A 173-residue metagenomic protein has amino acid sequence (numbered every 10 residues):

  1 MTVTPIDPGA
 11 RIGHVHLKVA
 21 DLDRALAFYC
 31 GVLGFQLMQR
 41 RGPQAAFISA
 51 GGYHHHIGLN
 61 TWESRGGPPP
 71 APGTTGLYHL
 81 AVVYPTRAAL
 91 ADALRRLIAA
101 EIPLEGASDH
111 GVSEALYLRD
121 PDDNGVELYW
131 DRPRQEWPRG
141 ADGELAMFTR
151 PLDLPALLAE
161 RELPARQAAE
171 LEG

Functional and structural regions predicted by a protein language model:
M1-I6, L94-G173: Vicinal oxygen chelate
V3-H16, C30, R41, F47: Hydrophobic, helix-prone linear segments
R11-A20, P68-R96, E114-N124: Vicinal oxygen chelate
V19-D21, G52, H110-V112: Conserved beta-strand-loop-alpha-helix junction that forms the acyl-donor binding cleft
D21-Q36, R96: Amphipathic alpha-helical segments
R24-A25, P43, D92: Short Gly/charged-rich anion-binding patches and loops
G34-R40, L104-A107: Short secondary-structure junctions
Q36-T74, G125-R132: Conserved short beta-strand elements that form part of the metal-binding/catalytic scaffold of enzyme active sites
